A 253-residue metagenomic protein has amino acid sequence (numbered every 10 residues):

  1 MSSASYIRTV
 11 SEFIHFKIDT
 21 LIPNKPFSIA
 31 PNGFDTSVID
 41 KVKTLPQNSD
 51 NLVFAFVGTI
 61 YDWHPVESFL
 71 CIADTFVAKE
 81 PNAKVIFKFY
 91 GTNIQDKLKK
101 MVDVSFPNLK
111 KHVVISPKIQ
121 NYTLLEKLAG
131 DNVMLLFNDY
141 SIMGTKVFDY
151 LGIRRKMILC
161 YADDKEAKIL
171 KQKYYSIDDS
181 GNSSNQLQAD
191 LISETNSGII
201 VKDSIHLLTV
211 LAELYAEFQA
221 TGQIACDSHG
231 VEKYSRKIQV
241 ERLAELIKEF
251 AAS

Functional and structural regions predicted by a protein language model:
M1-I7: Membrane-proximal helix-turn-helix segments that form the acceptor-binding/catalytic region of lipid-linked
A4, G130-D131: An anion/phosphate-binding loop that grips the pyrophosphate of nucleotide cofactors and donors
F13, G33: Carbohydrate-associated surface elements
S37-V53, V77-N82, E249: Nucleotide-sugar donor-binding and catalytic loop/hinge architecture of NDP-sugar-dependent glycosyltransferases
P46-H64, L70-A73, Q239: Conserved donor-binding/catalytic core segment of Leloir-type glycosyltransferases
H64, K118-E126, M134-G152, I158-D190: Nucleotide-sugar-dependent
E80-N82, K88-G91, D96-T123, T195-N196: Nucleotide-activated donor-binding/catalytic signature segment of Leloir-type glycosyltransferases, i.e., the conserved
I200-T209, Q219-F250: A charged, aromatic-enriched C-terminal amphipathic alpha-helix characteristic of glycosyltransferases across folds
